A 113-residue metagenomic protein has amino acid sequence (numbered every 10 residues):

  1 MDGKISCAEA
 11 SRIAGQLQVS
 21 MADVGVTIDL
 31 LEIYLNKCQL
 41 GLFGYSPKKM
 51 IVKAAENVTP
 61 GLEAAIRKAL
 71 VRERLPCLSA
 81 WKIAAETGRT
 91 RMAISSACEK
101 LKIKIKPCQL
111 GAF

Functional and structural regions predicted by a protein language model:
M1-F113: Long, charge-rich, low-complexity intrinsically disordered regions
